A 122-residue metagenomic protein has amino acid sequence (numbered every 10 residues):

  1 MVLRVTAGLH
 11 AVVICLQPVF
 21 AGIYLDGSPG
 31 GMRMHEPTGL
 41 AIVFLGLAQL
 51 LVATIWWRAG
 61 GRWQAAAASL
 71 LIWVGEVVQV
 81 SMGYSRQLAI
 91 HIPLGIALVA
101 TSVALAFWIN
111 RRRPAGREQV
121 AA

Functional and structural regions predicted by a protein language model:
M1-A122: Polytopic transmembrane helical bundles with strong interfacial aromatic enrichment
